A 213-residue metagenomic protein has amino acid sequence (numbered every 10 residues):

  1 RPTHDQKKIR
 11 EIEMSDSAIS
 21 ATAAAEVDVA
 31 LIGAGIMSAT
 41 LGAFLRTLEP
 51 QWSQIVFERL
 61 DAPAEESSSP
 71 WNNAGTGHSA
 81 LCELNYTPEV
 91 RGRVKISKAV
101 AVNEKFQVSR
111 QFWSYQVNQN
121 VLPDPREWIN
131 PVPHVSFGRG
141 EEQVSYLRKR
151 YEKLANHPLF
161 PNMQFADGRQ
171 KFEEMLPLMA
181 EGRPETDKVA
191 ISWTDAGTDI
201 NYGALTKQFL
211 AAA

Functional and structural regions predicted by a protein language model:
D5-V29, T47-Q51: Extreme N-terminal leader/targeting segments of oxidoreductases
V27-I55: N-terminal Rossmann-like FAD-binding beta1-loop-alpha1 element of flavoenzymes
G33, E58, G138: Short beta-strand/turn micro-motifs composed of small residues that flank or help shape donor/cofactor-binding pockets
S38-G42, F106-S114, T206: Short, hydrophobic/amphipathic alpha-helical packing segments that form internal helix faces or helix-helix interfaces
R46-P70: Glycine-rich FAD pyrophosphate-binding loop
P70-A74, E181-G182: Short, flexible, mixed-charge acidic loops at enzyme active sites
G75-M175: Dinucleotide-binding Rossmann-like beta1-alpha1 core, especially the glycine-rich loop that anchors the ADP
P125-S136, E174-A213: Helix-loop-beta segment of a Rossmann-like dinucleotide-binding subdomain
